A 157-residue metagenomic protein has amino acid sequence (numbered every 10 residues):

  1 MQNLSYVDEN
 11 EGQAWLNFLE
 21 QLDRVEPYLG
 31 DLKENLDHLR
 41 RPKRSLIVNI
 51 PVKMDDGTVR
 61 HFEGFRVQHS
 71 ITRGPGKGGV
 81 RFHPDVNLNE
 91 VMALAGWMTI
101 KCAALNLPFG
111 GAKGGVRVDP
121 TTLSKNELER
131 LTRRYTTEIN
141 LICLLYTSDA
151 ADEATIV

Functional and structural regions predicted by a protein language model:
M1-Q13: Basic/polar N-terminal segments that are highly enriched at the extreme N-terminus, encompassing both cleavable
G12-L144: Metallocofactor- and cofactor-centric catalytic cores in central/energy metabolism, strongly enriched
Y146-A154: Conserved small/polar residues in nucleotide/adenosyl-binding loops
